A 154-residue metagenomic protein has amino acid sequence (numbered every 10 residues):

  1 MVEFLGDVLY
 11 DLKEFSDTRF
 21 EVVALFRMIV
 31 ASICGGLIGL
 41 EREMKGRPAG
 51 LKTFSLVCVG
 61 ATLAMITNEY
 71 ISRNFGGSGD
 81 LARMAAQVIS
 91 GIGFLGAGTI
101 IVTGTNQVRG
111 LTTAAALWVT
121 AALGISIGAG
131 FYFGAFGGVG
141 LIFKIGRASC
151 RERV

Functional and structural regions predicted by a protein language model:
M1-M84: Alpha-helical transmembrane segments and their membrane-interface boundaries that form or gate the permeation pathway
K13, G77-A85, I89, V102-W118: Interhelical loops and loop-helix junctions of multi-pass membrane transporters/channels
G35, A61-M65, I92-T99, I142-G146: Alpha-helical transmembrane segments of multi-pass membrane proteins
G35-R47, L95-V108: C-terminal ends of transmembrane helices
L56-I66, S90, A114-I127: Small-residue-rich segments of transmembrane alpha-helices in multi-pass membrane proteins, especially helix faces
E69, A85-L95: Ligand-binding beta-strand-loop-alpha-helix segment within the catalytic cores of soluble metabolic enzymes
R83-M84, G130-G140: Loop-to-transmembrane alpha-helix initiation sites
K144-V154: Residue-level detector of conserved catalytic or cofactor/ligand-binding positions in enzyme active sites
